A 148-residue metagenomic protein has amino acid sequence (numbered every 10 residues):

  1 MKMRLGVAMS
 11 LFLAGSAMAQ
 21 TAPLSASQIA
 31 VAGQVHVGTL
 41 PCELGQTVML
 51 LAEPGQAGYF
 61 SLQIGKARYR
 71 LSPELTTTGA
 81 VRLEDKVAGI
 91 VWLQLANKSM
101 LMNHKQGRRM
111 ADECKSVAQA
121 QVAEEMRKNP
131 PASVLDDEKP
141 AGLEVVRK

Functional and structural regions predicted by a protein language model:
M1-V7: Bacterial N-terminal signal peptides that target proteins for export
S10: …; additionally, a secondary subgroup of soluble metalloenzymes is captured
L13, Q34-H36, R108: Processing junctions and N-termini across compartments
A14-A19: N-terminal signal peptide c-region/cleavage motif recognized by signal peptidases
Q20-P73, V122-K128, V134-V145: N-terminal secretory signal peptides
M49-A52, R70-T76, W92-L95, R108-V117: Short amphipathic beta-strand/extended segments with alternating polar/hydrophobic composition
I64-N103: Mid-chain, structured segments of secreted extracytoplasmic proteins
A96-K148: C-terminal partner/receptor-binding element of secreted or periplasmic proteins
